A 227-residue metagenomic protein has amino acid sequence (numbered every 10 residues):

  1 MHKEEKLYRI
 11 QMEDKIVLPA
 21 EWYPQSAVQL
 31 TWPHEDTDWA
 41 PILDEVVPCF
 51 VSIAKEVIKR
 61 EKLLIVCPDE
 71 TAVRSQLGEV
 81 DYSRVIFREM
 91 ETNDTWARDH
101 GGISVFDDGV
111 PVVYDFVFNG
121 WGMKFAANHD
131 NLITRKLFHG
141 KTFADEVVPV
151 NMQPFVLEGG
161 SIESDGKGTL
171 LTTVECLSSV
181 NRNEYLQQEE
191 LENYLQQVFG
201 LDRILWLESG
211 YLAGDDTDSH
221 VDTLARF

Functional and structural regions predicted by a protein language model:
H2-F227: The feature marks the mature, well-folded catalytic cores of soluble enzymes
